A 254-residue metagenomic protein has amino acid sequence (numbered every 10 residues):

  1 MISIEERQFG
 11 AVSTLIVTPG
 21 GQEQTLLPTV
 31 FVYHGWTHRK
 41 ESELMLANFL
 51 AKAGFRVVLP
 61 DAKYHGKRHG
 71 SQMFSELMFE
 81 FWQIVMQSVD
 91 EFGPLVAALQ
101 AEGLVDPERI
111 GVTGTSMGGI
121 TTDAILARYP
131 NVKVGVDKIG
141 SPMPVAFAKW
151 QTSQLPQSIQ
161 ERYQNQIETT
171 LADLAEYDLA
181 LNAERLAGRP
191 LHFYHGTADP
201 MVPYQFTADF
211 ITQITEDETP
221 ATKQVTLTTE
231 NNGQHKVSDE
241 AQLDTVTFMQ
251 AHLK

Functional and structural regions predicted by a protein language model:
M1-T25: N-terminal cap/lid segment of alpha/beta-hydrolase-fold proteins
T25-G35: Short beta-strand element of the alpha/beta-hydrolase
W36-N48: The serine-hydrolase catalytic nucleophile loop
F49-S75: Conserved alpha/beta-hydrolase
M78-E102: Alpha/beta-hydrolase active-site loop
L95-Q154: Primarily recognizes the serine-hydrolase "nucleophile elbow" in alpha/beta-hydrolase and SGNH/GDSL folds
A146-A208: The feature captures the conserved acid-bearing segment of alpha/beta-hydrolase catalytic domains
A208, T215-K254: C-terminal catalytic histidine-bearing segment of alpha/beta-hydrolase fold enzymes
